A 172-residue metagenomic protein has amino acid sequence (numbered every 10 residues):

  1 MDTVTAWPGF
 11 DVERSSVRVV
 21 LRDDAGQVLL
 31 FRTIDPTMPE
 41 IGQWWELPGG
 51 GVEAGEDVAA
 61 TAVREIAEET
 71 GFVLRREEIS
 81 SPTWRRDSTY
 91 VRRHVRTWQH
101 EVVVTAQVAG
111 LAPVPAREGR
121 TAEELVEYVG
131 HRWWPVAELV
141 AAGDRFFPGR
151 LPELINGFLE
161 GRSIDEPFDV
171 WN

Functional and structural regions predicted by a protein language model:
M1-A25: Acidic, metal-coordinating catalytic segment for phosphate/diphosphate chemistry, firing primarily on the Nudix
D2-G9, Y90-H94, E118-R120: Short, P/G- and charge-enriched loop/turn segments at secondary-structure junctions
G9-D11, I41-W44, H94-H100, E123-Y128: A generic structural micro-feature
S15-V17, G26, H100-V102, V129: Change "...and in nucleic-acid phosphodiester-cleaving endonucleases..." to "...and in nucleic-acid processing enzymes
D23, R86-R117, R132, L154-F158: Active-site-adjacent beta-strand/loop module that shapes the phosphate/pyrophosphate-binding cleft
Q27-E68: Conserved Nudix-box catalytic region and its N-terminal flanking loop in Nudix hydrolases and closely related
V73-W84: A short coil-to-beta-strand element that immediately follows conserved catalytic motifs
A112-N172: Nudix hydrolase/Nudix homology domain
